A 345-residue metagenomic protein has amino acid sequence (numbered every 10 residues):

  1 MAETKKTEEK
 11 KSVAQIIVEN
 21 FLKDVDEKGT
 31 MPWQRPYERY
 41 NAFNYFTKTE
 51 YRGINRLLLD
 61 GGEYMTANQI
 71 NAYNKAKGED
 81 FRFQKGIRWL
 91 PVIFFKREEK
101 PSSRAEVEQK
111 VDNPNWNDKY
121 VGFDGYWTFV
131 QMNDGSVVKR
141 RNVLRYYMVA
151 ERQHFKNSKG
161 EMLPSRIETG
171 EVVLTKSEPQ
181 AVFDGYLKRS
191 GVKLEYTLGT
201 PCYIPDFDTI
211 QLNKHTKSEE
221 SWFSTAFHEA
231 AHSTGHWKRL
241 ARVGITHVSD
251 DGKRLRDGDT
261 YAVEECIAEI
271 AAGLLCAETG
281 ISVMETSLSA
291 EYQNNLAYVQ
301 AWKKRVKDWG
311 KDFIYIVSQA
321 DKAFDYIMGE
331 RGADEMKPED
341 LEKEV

Functional and structural regions predicted by a protein language model:
M1-V345: N-terminal accessory/interface modules of nucleic-acid-binding and processing proteins
